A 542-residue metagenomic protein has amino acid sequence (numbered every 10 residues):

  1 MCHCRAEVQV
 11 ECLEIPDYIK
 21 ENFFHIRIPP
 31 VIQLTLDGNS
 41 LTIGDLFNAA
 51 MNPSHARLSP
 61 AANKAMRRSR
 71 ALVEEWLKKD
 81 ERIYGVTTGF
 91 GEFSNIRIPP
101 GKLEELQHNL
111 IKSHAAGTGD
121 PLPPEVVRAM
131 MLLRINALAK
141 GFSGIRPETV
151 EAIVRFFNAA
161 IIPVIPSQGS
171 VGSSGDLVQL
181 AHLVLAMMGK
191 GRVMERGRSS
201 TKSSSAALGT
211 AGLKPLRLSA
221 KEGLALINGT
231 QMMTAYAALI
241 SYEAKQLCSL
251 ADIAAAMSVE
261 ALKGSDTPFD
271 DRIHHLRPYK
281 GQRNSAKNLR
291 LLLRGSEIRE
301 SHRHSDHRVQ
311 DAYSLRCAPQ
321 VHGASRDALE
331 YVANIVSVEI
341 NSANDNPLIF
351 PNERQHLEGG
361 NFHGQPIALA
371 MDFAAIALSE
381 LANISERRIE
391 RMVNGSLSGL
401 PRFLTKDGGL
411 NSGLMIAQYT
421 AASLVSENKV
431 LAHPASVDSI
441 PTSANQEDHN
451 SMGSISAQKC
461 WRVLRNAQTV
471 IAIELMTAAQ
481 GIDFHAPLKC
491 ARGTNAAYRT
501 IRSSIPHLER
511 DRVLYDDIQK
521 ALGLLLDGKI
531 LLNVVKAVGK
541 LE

Functional and structural regions predicted by a protein language model:
C2-C4, C12: Cysteine-centered motifs
L13, F23-H25: Short hydrophobic targeting helices and cationic amphipathic motifs that mediate membrane/organellar targeting
P30-S54, L58-A65, S69-L77, A186-E542: C-terminal auxiliary extensions adjacent to catalytic cores
V31-G44, N48-D80, L110-P166, V259 (+1 more regions): Glycine-rich, flexible loop motifs
Y84-L106, S113-N136, P166-M188, A206 (+2 more regions): FAD-binding core of FAD-dependent oxidoreductases, characterized by glycine-rich FAD pyrophosphate-binding loops
F142, V171-S173, G409: Conserved, non-catalytic sequence blocks in retroelement Pol enzymes and Pol-derived host proteins
I165-S170, N352-H356: Cysteine-centered functional microenvironments
